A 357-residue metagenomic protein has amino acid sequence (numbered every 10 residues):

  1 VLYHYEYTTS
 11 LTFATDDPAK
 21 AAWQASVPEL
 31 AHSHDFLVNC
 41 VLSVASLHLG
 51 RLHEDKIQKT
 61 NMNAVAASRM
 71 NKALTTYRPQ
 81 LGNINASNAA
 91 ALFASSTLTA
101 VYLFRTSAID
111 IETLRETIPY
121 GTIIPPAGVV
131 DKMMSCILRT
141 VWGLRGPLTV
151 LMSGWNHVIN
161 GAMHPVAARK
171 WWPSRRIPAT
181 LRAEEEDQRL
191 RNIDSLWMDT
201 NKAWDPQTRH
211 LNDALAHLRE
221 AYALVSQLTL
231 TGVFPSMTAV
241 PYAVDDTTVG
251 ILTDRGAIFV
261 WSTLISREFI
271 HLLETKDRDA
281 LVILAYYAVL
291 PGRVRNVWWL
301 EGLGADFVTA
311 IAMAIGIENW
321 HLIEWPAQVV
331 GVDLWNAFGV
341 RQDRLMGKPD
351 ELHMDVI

Functional and structural regions predicted by a protein language model:
V1-G82, I311, K348-I357: Amphipathic alpha-helical dimerization/protein-protein interaction segment
H4, K72, A94, L98-Y102 (+3 more regions): Alpha-helical scaffold segments in carbohydrate-active enzymes
A21, A25-H32, I57-A64, G82 (+4 more regions): Short, solvent-exposed segments of well-ordered alpha helices
E29, K132-I357: C-terminal effector modules of eukaryotic transcription factors
F36-L37, S87-S95, L281: Alpha-helical scaffolds flanking conserved acidic
V44-H48, S95-I109: Short glycine-rich beta-strand segments
N61-R78, F104-V158: Structured all-alpha helical bundle cores of eukaryotic regulatory proteins
